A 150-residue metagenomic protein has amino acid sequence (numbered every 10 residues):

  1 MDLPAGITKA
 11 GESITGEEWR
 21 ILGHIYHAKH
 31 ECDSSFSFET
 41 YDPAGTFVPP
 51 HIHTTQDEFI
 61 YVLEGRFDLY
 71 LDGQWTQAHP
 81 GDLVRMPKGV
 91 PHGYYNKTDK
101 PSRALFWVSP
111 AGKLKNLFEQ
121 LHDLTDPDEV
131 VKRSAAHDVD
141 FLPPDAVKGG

Functional and structural regions predicted by a protein language model:
M1-E12, V147-G150: Basic/polar N-terminal segments that are highly enriched at the extreme N-terminus, encompassing both cleavable
K9, G73-P91: Short acidic-glycine-tyrosine-enriched beta hairpin
T15-P50, Q56: A short glycine-rich, His/Asp/Glu-containing loop-to-beta-strand
A28, S37-E39, F59, W75 (+1 more regions): Conserved hydrophobic/aromatic beta-strand scaffold that supports enzyme active sites
E39-P43, I52-L71, S109: Short, conserved beta-strand element in jelly-roll/cupin
T46, F67, N116: Hydrophobic small-molecule pocket/channel-lining residues, especially in calycin-type beta-barrels
D68, K88-L114: Ligand-binding loop in jelly-roll beta-barrel domains
K115-G150: Acidic/histidine-enriched, glycine/proline-rich intrinsically disordered or flexible terminal extensions
